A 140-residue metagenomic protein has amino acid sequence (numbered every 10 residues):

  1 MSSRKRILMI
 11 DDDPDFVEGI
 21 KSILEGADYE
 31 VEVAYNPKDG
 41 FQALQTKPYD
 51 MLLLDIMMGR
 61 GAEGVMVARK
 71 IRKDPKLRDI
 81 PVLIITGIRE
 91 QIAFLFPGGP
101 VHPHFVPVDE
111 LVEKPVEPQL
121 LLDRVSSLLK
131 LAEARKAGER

Functional and structural regions predicted by a protein language model:
M1-R6, E113, E117-R140: Non-catalytic signal-transmission and effector/linker regions of two-component phosphorelay proteins
R4, P48-D50, K76-P81: His-Asp phosphorelay/catalytic-motif detector in bacterial-type signaling
D11-D12, K114: Acidic di-acidic motifs
P14-E32: Two-component/phosphorelay signaling modules centered on CheY-like receiver
V33-M51: Acidic, metal-coordinating helix/loop segments flanking the phosphotransfer/catalytic sites of two-component signaling
Q42, V65-R78, G98-P100: Short amphipathic alpha-helix used as the core "switch/output" element in two-component signaling
D55-I56, T86: Active-site residues of response regulator receiver
A62-M66, I88-V112, Q119, D123: Alpha4 helix (beta4-alpha4-beta5 surface) of REC/receiver domains from two-component response regulators
